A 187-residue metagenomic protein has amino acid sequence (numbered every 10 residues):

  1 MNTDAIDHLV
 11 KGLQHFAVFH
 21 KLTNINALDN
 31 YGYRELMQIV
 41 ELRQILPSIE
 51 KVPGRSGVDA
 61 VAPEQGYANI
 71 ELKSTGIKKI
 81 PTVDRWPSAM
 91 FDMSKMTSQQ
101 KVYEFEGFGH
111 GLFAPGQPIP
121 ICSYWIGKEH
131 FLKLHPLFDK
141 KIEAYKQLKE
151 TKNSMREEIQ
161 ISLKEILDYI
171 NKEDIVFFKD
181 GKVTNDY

Functional and structural regions predicted by a protein language model:
M1-A68, K73-Y187: Nucleic-acid endonuclease domains
